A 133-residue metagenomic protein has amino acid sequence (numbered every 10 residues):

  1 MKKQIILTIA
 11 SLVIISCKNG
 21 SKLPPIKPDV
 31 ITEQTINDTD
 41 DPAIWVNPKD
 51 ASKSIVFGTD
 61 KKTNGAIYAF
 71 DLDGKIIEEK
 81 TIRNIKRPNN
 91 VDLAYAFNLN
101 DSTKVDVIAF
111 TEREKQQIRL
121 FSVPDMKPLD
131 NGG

Functional and structural regions predicted by a protein language model:
K2-T8: Sec-dependent signal peptide recognition, specifically the positively charged N-region followed immediately by
I15-S16: C-terminal motif of bacterial Sec signal peptides marking the signal peptidase cleavage site
K27-T35, I76-R83, D130-G133: A short beta-strand motif characteristic of beta-propeller blades
D29-A66: Beta-strand-rich domains and repeat architectures in extracellular enzymes and scaffolds, especially beta-propellers
T63, L72-I76, D125-K127: Short coil turn/linker residues within repeat-based beta-strand modules
A66-Y68, R119: WD40 beta-propeller blade core
L72-Q116: Blade-loop segments of beta-propeller domains
E114-G133: Asp-box/WD-like beta-propeller blade repeats and closely related beta-sheet repeat scaffolds
